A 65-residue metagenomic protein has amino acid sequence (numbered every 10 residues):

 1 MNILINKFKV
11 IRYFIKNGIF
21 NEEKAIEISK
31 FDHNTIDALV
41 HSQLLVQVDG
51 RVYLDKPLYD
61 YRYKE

Functional and structural regions predicted by a protein language model:
M1-D37: Short amphipathic alpha-helical interface segments
K7-F8, K56-E65: Short, amphipathic alpha-helical interaction segments positioned at domain boundaries
K24, I28, L44, L58-Y59: Short alpha-helical interface patches
V40-G50: A short, conserved structural fragment
D49-Y53, P57: Short, Lys/Arg-rich nucleic-acid/phosphate-binding segment
